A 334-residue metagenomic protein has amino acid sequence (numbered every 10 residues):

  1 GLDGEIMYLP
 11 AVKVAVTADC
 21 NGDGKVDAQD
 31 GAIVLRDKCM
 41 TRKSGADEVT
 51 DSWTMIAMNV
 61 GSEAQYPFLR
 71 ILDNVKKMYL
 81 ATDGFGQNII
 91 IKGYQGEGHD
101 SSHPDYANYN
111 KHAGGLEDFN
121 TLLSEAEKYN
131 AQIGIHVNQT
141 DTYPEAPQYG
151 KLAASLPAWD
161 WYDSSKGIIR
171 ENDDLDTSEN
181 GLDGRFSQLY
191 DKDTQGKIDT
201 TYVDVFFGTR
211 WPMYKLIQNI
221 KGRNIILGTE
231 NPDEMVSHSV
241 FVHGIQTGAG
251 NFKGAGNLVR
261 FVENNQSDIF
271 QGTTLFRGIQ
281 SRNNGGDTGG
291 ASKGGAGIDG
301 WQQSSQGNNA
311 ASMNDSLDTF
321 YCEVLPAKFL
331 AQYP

Functional and structural regions predicted by a protein language model:
G1-Q132, T140, A146-P147: Conserved structural scaffold segments of CAZyme catalytic domains across common CAZy folds
G1-V26, S44-L69, Q139, A146 (+3 more regions): Active-site-proximal substrate-binding groove within the catalytic cores of carbohydrate-active enzymes
Q87-I91, I133-I135, T201-Y202, L227-T229: Structural recognition of the beta-strand scaffold that forms the well-ordered cores of secreted hydrolase catalytic
E127, H136, K221: Histidine-centered active-site/metal-ligand motif
